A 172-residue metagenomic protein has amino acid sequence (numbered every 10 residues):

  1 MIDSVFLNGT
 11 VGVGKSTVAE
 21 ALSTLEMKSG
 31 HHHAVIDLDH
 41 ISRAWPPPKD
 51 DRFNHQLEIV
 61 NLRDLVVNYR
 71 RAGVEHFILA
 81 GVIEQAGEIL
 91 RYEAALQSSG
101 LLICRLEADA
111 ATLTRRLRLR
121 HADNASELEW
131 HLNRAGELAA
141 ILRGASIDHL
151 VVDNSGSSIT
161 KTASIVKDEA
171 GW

Functional and structural regions predicted by a protein language model:
L7: Hydrophobic anchor at the beta1->P-loop junction of P-loop NTPases
T10: P-loop (Walker A) phosphate-binding loop of NTP-binding proteins
V13: ATP-binding Walker
S16: Walker A/P-loop
E20-D64: Conserved substrate/cofactor phosphate-moiety recognition/catalytic segment in nucleotide-dependent phosphotransferases
L57-G100, E107: Glycine-rich phosphate-binding loop used to anchor ATP phosphates in small-molecule kinases, encompassing both
S98-R118, V152: Conserved phosphate-donor/acceptor-positioning beta-strand/loop module used by diverse small-molecule
A122-I165, W172: Small-molecule kinase domains that catalyze NTP-dependent phosphoryl transfer to phosphate-bearing small molecules
